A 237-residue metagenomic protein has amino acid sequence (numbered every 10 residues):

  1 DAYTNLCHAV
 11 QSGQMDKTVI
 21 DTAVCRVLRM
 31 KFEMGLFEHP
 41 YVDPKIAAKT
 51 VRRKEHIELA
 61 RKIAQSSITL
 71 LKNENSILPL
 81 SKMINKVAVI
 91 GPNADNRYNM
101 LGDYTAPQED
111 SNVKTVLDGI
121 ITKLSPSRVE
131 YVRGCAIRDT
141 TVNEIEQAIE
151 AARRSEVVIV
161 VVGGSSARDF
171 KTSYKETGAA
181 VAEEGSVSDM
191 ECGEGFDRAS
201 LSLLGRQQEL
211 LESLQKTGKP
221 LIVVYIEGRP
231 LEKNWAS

Functional and structural regions predicted by a protein language model:
D1-K17, R29, E58-S237: C-terminal non-catalytic regions of proteins with extracellular/luminal or membrane-system context
C25, R29-F32, L36-K49: Conserved, charged catalytic cores of large soluble enzymes
I46-T50, A182-G185: A broad, low-specificity signal for short, low-complexity segments enriched in glycine/proline and polar/charged
R52, H56: Metal- or metallocofactor-binding catalytic centers and their adjacent structured scaffolds across diverse enzyme
